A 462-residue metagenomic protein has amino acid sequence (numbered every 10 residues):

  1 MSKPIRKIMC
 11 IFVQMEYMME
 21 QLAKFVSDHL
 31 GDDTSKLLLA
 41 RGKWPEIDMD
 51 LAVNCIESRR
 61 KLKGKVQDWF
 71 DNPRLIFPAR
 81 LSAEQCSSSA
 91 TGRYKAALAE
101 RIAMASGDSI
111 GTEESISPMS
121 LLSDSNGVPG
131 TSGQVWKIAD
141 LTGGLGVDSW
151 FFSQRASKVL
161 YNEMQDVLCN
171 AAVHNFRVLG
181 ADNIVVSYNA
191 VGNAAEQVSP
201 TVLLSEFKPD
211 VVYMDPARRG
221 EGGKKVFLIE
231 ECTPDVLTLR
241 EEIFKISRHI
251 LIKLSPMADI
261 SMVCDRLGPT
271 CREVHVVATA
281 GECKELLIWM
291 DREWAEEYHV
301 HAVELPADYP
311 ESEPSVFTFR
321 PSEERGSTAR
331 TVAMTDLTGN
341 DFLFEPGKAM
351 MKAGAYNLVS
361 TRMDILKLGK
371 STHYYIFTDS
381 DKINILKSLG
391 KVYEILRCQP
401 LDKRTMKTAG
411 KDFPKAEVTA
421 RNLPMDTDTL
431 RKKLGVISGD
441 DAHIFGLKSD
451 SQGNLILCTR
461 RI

Functional and structural regions predicted by a protein language model:
M1-I462: SAM-dependent transferase fold signal centered on methyltransferase-like domains, encompassing both Class I
